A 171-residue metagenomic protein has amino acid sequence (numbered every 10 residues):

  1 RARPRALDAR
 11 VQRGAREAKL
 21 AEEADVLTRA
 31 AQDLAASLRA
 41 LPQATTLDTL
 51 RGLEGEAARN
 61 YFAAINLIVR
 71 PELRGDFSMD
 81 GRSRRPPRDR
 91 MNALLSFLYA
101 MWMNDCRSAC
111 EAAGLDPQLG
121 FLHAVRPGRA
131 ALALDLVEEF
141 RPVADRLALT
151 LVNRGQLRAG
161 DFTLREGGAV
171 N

Functional and structural regions predicted by a protein language model:
R1-N171: Active-site helix-to-loop segments that bind/position phosphate- or nucleotide-bearing substrates and donors across
